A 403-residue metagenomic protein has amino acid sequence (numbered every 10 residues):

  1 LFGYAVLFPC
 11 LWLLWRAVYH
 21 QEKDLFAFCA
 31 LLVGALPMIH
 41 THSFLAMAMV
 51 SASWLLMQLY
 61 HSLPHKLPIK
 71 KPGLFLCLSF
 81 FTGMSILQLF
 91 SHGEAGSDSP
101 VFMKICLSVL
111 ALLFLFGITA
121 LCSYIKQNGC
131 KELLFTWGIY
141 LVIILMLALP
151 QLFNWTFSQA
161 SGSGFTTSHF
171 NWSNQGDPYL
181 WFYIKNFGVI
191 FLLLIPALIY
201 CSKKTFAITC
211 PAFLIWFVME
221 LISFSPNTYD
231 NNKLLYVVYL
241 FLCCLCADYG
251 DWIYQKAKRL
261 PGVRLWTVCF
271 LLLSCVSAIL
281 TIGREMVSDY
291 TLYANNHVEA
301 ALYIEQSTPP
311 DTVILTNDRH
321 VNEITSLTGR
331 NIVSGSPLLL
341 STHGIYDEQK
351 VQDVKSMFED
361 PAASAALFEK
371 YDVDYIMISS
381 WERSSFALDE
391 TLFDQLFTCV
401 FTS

Functional and structural regions predicted by a protein language model:
L1-Y19, L32, M57, L242-L245: Specific aromatic-rich, kink-prone transmembrane helix
P9-A17, V50-S51, L113-Q127, N186-F206 (+1 more regions): Hydrophobic, aromatic-rich transmembrane alpha-helices and their immediate juxtamembrane boundary segments
A17-L25, S62-P72, Y124-F135, L193-F213 (+1 more regions): Membrane-interface helix-loop-helix junctions at transmembrane boundaries of multi-pass membrane enzymes, predominantly
Y19-E22, M47-L141: Perimembrane helix-loop-helix junctions
F26-T41, A52, F81-G83: Membrane-interface alpha helices of multi-pass inner-membrane proteins
L45-M47, K104-S108, N227-Q255: Hydrophobic/aromatic-rich transmembrane helices and adjacent perimembrane loops
G73-S85, C130-A148, C201, W252-I282: Signature aromatic-anchored transmembrane alpha helix within multi-pass, membrane-resident enzymes that catalyze glycan
Y254, K258-S403: Extracytoplasmic
